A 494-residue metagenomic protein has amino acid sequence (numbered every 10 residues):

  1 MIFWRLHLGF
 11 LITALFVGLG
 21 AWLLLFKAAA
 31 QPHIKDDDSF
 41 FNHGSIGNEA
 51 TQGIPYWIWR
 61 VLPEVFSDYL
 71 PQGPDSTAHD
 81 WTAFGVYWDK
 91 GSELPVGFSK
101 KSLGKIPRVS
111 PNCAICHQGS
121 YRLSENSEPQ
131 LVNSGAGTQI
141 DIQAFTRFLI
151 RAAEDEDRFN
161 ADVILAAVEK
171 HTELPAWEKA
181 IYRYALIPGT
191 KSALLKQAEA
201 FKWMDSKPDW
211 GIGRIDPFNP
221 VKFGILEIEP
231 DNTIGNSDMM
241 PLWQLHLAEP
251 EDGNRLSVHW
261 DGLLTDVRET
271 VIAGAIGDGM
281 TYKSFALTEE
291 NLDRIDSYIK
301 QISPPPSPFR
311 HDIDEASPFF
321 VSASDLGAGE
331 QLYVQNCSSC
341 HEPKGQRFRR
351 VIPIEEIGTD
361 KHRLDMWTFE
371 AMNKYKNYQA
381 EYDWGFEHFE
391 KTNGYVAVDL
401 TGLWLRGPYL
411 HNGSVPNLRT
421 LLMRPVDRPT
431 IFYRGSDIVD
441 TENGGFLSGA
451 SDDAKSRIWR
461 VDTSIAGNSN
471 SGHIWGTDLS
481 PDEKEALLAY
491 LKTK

Functional and structural regions predicted by a protein language model:
M1-R5: Short, Lys/Arg-rich N-terminal segment immediately upstream of the first membrane anchor
L6-F10, F16-K494: Periplasmic c-type cytochrome electron-transfer domains
